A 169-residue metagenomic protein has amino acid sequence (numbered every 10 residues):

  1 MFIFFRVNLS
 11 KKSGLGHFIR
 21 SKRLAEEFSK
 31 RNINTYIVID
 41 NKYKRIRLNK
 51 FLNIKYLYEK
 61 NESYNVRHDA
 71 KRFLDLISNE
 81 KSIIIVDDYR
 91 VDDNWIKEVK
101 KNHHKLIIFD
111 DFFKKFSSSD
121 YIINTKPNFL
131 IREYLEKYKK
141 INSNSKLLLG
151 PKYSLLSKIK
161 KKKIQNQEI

Functional and structural regions predicted by a protein language model:
M1-G14: Nucleotide-activated donor-dependent transferases that construct or modify glycoconjugates
F18-F28: Short amphipathic alpha-helix
K30-R72: Conserved nucleotide-sugar phosphate-binding/catalytic loop shared by glycosyltransferases and other
D40-K44, Y89, I108-K115, P127-F129: Short, polar loop motifs at secondary-structure junctions
I46-F51, K97-V99, F113-D120, R132-I141: Short loop/helix-cap segments at secondary-structure boundaries that form the rim of catalytic
L74-R90: Short N-terminal targeting/anchoring amphipathic segment
V99-I108: Short beta-strand/loop segments at the ligand-binding rim of alpha/beta enzyme cores
S119-I169: A nucleotide-sugar donor-handling region in carbohydrate enzymes
